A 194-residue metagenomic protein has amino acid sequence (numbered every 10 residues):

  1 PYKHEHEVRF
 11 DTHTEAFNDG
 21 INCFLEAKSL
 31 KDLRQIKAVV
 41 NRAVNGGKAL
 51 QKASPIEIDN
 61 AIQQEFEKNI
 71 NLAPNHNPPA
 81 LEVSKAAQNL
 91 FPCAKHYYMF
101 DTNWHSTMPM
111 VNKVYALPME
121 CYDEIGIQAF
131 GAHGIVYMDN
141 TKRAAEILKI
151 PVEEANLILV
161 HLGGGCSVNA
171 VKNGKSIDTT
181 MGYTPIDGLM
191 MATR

Functional and structural regions predicted by a protein language model:
P1-D11, G182: Short glycine-rich, Thr/Ser-proximal phosphate-binding strand/loop in the N-terminal lobe of ATP-dependent enzymes
Y2, A61-K68, P118-I125: Gly-rich Lys/Arg/Thr-decorated short loops/hinges at beta-loop-alpha junctions or inter-strand turns that position
T12-D19, A61, P78-E82, G131 (+4 more regions): Conserved active-site and cofactor/substrate-binding residues in soluble primary-metabolism enzymes
D19, C23, E65, E82 (+2 more regions): Alpha-helical scaffold segments in soluble metabolic enzymes
F24, K28-H76, K95-Y97, N103-N112: Short beta-strand-loop/turn "lid" adjacent to the catalytic site in phosphate-handling enzymes
K31, L90, I147-P151: Alpha-helix C-cap/termination motif
N41-N45, A73-N140: Gly/Ser/Thr-rich active-site cleft segment
T107-R194: Glycine-rich phosphate-binding loop of actin/hexokinase-like ATP-binding domains
